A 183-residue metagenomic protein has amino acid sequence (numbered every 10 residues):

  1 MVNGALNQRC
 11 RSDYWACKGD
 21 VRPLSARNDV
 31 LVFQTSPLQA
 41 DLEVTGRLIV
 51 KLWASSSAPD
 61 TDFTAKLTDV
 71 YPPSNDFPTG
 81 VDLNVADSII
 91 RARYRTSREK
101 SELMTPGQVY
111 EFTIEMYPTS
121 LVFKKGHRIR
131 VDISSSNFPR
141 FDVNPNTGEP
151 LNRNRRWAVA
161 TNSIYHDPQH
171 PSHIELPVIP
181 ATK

Functional and structural regions predicted by a protein language model:
M1-K183: Intrinsically disordered, low-complexity Ser/Thr/Gly-rich stretches
